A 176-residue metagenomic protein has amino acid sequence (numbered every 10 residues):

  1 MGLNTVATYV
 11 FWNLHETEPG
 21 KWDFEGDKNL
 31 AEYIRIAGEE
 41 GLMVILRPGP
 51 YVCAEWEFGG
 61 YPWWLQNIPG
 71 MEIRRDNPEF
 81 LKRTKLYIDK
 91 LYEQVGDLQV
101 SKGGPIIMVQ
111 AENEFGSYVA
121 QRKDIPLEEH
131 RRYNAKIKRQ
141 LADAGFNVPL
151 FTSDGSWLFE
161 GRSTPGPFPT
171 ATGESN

Functional and structural regions predicted by a protein language model:
M1-G59, W63-L65, I137-D143: Aromatic-lined substrate-binding rim segments of carbohydrate-active enzymes
N4-T8, V44-P48, I107-A111, L150-T152 (+1 more regions): Hydrophobic faces of well-ordered beta-strands that scaffold small-molecule active sites in alpha/beta enzyme cores
T5-T8, T17, T84, T152 (+2 more regions): Residue-identity detector for threonine
N13-H15, D76-F80: A generic short-segment signal for beta-strand/edge and adjacent turn/coil regions
G20-K28, E39, G49-R75, I106 (+2 more regions): Aromatic- and acidic-residue-enriched segments that line the glycan-binding/catalytic groove of carbohydrate-active
E32, E72-I73, L158: Residues in flexible loops and secondary-structure boundaries
E79-S163: Active-site neighborhood of glycoside hydrolase catalytic domains
